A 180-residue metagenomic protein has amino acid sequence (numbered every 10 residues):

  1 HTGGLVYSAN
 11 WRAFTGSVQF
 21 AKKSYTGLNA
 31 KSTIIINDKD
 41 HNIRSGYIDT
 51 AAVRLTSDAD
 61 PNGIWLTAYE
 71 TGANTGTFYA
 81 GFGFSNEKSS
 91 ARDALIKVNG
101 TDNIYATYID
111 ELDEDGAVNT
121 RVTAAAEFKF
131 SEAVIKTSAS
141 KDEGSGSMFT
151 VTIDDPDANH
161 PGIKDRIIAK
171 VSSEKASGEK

Functional and structural regions predicted by a protein language model:
H1-K180: Long, disordered, Ser/Thr/Pro-rich
